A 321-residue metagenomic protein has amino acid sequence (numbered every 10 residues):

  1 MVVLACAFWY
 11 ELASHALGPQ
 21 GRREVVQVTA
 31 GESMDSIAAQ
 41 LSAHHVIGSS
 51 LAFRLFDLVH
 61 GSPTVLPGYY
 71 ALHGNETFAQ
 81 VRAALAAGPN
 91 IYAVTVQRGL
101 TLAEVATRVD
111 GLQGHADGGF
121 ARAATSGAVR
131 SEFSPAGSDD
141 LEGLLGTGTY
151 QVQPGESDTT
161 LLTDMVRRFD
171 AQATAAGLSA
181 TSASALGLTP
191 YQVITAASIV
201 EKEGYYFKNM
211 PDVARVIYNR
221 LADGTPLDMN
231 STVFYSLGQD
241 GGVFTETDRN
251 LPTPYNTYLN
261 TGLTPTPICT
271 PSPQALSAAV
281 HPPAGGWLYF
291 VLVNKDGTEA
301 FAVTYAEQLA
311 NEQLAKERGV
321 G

Functional and structural regions predicted by a protein language model:
M1, A30, S42-A43, A71 (+4 more regions): Intrinsic structural disorder
M1-A7: Hydrophobic membrane-insertion alpha-helices, especially the h-region of bacterial N-terminal signal peptides
W9-A173: Signal peptide-directed extracytoplasmic domains
G114, V129-G321: Bacterial extracytoplasmic/cell-wall-associated proteins, especially those involved in peptidoglycan
